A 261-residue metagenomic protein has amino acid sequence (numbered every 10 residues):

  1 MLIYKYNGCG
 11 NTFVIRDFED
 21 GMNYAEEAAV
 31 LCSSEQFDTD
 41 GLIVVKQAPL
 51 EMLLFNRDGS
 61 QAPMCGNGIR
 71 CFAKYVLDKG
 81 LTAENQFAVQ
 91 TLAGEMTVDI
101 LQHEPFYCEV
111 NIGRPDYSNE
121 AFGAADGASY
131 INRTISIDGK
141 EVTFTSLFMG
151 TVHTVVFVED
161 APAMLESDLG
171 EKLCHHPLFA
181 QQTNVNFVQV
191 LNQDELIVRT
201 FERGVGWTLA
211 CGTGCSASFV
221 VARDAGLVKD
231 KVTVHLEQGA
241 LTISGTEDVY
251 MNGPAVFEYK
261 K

Functional and structural regions predicted by a protein language model:
M1-E104, T154-K261: A glycine-rich beta-to-alpha transition motif near the start of alpha/beta enzyme domains, typified by
A62, E120-F122, N132, F157: Flexible, glycine/proline-enriched loop segments at strand-loop-helix junctions that form or flank small-ligand binding
T97, H103-N111, G123-A124, N132: Feature of Fe-S/electron-transfer and energy-metabolism proteins that preferentially highlights extended coupling
E109, T143-L147, N252: Active-site-proximal beta-strand elements of phosphoester/diester hydrolases
R114-D116, M149-H153, A255: Glycine-rich beta-alpha junction loops
S118, A125-I135, G139, V249-K261: C-terminal domain-closing interface element
I131-P162: Internal active-site segments that recognize and position negatively charged phosphoryl groups and nucleotide moieties
